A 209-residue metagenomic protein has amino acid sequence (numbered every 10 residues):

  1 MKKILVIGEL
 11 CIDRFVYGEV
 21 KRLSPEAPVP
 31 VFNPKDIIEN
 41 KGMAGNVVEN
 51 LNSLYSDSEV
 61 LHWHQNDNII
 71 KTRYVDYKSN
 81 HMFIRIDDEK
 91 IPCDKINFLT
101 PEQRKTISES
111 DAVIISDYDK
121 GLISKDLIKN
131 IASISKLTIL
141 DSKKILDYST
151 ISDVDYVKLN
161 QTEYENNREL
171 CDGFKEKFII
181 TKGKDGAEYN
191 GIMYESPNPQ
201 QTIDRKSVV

Functional and structural regions predicted by a protein language model:
K2-I4, I12-I114, L127: Conserved N-terminal subdomain of the carbohydrate kinase-like
L5-I7, R85, A112-I115, I139 (+2 more regions): Structural motif
G8, H62-H64, S142, K182: Short beta-strand/turn micro-motifs composed of small residues that flank or help shape donor/cofactor-binding pockets
E9-L10, Y118: Active-site metal-binding loops of divalent metal-dependent hydrolases
C11-I12, E163-Y164: Alpha-helix capping/helix-boundary segments
E109, I123-L137, S142-D153, E165-V209: Conserved phosphate-binding/catalytic region of the ribokinase-like
D117, Q161, K182: Short secondary-structure boundary segments
D155-Q161: A short beta-strand/loop micro-motif in the catalytic core of glycosyltransferases that engages the nucleotide-sugar
